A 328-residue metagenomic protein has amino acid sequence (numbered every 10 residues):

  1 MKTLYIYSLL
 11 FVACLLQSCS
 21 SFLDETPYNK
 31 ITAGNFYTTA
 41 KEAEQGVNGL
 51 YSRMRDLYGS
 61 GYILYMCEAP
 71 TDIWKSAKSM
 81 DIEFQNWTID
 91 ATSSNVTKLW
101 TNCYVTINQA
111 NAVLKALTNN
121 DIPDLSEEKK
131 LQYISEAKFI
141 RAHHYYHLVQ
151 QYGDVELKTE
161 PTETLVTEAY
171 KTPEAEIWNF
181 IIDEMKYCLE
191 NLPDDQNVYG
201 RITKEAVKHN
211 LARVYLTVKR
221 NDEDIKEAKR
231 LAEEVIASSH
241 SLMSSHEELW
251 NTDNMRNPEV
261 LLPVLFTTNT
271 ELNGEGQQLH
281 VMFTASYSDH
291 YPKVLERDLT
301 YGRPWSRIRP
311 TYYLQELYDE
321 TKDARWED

Functional and structural regions predicted by a protein language model:
M1-Y28: Bacterial Sec-dependent N-terminal signal peptides
Y5-S8, P123-S135, K219-E234: Secondary-structure transition into beta-strands, especially the periplasmic turns and strand N-termini that construct
S20-K78, W178, K186-Y187, R201-D328: An aromatic- and glycine-enriched ligand-binding surface/loop that stacks and positions planar moieties
Y28-T32, W87-A91, S126, T159-V166: Short linear capping/connector segments at secondary-structure termini
T39, E44-N48, S52-Y58, S79-Y152 (+3 more regions): Conserved, well-structured interaction surfaces
V149-Q150, E156, Q196, T217-D222: Short coil/turn linking the two alpha-helices of tandem helical-hairpin repeats
D154-A175, N179, E223-K226: Short coil/linker segments at helix-helix boundaries
I182: Acidic donor-binding segment of Leloir-type glycosyltransferases
